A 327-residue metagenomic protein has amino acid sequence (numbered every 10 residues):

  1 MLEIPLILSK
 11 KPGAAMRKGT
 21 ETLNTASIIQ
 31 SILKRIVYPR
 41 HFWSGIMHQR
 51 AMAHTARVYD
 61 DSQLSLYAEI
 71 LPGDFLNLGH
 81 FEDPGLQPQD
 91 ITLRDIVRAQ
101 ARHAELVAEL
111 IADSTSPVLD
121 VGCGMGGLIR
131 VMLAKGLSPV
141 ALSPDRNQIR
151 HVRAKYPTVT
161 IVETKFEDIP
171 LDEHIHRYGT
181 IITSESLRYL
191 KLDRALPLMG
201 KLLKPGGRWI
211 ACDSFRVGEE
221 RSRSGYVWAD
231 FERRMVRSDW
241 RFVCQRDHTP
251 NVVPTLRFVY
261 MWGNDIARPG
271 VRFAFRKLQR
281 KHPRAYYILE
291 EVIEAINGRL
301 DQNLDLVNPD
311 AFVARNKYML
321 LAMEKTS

Functional and structural regions predicted by a protein language model:
R17-P72: N-terminal auxiliary segments of SAM/dcSAM-dependent transferases
V97-S114: Conserved alpha-helix/loop element of class I SAM-dependent methyltransferases that forms part of the SAM/SAH-binding
T115-G124: Conserved class I S-adenosyl-L-methionine
M125-I169: Class I SAM-dependent methyltransferase SAM/SAH-binding core
P170-I181: A short acidic, Gly/Pro-enriched loop at the edge of an enzyme's catalytic core that lines a small-molecule cofactor
R194-P205: A short glycine-rich, Lys/Arg-flanked "PGG" loop and its adjoining helix->strand segment in the class I
G206-S214: Conserved beta-strand signature within the Rossmann-like core of class I S-adenosyl-L-methionine
R221-D310: Substrate-binding/catalytic lobe of Class I Rossmann-like enzymes that use SAM or dcSAM, i.e., the mid-to-C-terminal
